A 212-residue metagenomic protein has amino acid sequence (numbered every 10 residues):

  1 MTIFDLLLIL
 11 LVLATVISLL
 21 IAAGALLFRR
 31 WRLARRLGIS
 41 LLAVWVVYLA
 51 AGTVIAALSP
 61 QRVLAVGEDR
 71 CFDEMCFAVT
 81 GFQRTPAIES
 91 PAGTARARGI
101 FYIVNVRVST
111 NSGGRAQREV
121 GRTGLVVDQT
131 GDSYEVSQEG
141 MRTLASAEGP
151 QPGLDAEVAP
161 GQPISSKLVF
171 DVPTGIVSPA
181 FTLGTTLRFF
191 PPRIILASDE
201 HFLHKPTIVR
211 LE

Functional and structural regions predicted by a protein language model:
M1-D5, L13-V54, L58, G67 (+2 more regions): Surface-exposed edge beta-strand/loop patches
Q61-R96: Low-complexity, acidic Ser/Thr/Pro/Gly-rich terminal tails and inter-domain linkers that flank the onset of structured
M75, Y102-V104, I164: Hydrophobic core residues within well-ordered beta-strands of beta-rich domains
T85-I103, G114-A116, D155-P160: Short, solvent-exposed beta-strand/turn "edge" segments of beta-rich domains on protein surfaces
I103-V108, L168: Buried hydrophobic-core signal for structured, non-transmembrane domains
R107-R115, P173-G175: Short solvent-exposed strand-capping/beta-turn motif centered on an Asx-Ser/Thr pair
G114-S133: Charged, amphipathic alpha-helical segments and their flanking helix caps
L144-G149: Short, structured beta-strand/loop micro-motifs enriched in basic residues and often containing a Trp
